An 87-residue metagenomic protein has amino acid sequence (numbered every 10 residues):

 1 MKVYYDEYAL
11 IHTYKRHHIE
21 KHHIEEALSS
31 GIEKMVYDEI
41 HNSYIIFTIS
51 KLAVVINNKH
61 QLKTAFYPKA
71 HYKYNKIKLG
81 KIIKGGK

Functional and structural regions predicted by a protein language model:
M1-K87: Ribonuclease/tRNase effector modules and their secretory precursors
